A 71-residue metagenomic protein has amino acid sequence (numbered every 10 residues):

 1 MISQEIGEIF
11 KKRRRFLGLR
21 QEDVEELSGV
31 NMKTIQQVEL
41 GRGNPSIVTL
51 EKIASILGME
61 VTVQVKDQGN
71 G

Functional and structural regions predicted by a protein language model:
M1-F16: A short, Lys/Arg-rich alpha-helix, primarily the initiator
I9, R20, S46-T49: Residues that mark the N-terminal boundary/hinge immediately upstream of a DNA-recognition element
R14, E25, Q36, A54: The alpha-helix within a helix-turn-helix
L19-T34: Short alpha-helical DNA-recognition segment
R42-S55: Short, basic-rich loop-to-helix N-cap that marks the start of a DNA-contacting helix
V48, T62-G71: Short, charged recognition helix plus adjacent turn of helix-turn-helix-like nucleic-acid-binding domains
